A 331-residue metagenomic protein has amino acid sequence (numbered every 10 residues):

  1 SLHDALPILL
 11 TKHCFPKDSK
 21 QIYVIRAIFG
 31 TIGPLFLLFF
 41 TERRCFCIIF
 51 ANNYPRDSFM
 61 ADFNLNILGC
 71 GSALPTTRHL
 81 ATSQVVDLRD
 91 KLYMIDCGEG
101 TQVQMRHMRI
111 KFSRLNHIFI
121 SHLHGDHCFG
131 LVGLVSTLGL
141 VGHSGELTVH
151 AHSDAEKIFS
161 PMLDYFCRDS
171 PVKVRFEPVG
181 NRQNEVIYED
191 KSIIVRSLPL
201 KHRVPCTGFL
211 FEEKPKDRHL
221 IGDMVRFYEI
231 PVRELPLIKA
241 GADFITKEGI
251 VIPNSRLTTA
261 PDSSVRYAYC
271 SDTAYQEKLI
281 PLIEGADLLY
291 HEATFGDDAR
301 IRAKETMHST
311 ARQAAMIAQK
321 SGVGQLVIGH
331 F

Functional and structural regions predicted by a protein language model:
S1-L6: Short, small-residue-biased leader/transition segments that mark boundaries at the very start of proteins
I8-L9, P34-F40, C47-I49: Hydrophobic alpha-helical signal peptides and transmembrane signal-/tail-anchor segments that drive secretory-pathway
D18, E42-M94, G222, E229-P236 (+1 more regions): Zn-dependent metallo-beta-lactamase
A61-M108, E146, F209-F211, T259-C270 (+1 more regions): Conserved beta-strand hairpin/beta-sheet module of binuclear metal-dependent hydrolase folds, prominently
I95-G98, L115-H122, H152, Y267-T273 (+2 more regions): Active-site neighborhood of phospho(di)ester-bond hydrolases with catalytic His/Asp-centered motifs
E99-H150, P178-G180: Active-site metal-binding motif and surrounding structural segment of the metallo-beta-lactamase
G180-I328: Metal-dependent phosphodiesterase/nuclease catalytic metal-binding core
